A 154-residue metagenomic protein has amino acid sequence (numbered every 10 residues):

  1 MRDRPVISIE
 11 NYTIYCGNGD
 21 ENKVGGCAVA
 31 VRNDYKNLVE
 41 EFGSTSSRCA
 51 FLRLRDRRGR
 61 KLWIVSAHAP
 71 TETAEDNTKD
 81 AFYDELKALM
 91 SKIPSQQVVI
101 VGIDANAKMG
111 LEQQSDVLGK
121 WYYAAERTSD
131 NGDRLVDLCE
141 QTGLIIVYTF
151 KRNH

Functional and structural regions predicted by a protein language model:
M1-H154: A shared catalytic/ligand-binding motif for oxyanion handling
